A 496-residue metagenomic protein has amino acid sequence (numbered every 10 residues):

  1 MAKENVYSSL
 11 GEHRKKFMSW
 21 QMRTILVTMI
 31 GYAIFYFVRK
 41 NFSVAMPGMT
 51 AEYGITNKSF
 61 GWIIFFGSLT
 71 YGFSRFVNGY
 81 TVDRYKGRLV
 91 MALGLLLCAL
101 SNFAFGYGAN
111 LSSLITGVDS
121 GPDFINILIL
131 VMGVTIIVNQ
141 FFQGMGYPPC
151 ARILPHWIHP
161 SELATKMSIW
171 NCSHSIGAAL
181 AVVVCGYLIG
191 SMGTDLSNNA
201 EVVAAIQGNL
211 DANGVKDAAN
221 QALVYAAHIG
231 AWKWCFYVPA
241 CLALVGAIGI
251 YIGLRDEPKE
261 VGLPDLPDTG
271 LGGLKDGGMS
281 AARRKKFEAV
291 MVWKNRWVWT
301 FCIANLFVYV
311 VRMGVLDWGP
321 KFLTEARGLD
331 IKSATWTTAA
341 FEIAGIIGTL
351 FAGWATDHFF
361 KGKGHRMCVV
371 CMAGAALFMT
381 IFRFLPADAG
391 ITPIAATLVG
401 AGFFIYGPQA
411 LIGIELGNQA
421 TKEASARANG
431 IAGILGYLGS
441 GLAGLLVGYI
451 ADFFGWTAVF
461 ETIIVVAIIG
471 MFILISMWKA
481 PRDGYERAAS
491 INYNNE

Functional and structural regions predicted by a protein language model:
Y7-M18, E260-T300, N492-E496: Juxtamembrane intracellular "pre-TM" segments in multi-pass secondary transporters
K40, S68-F76, A178-A179, E342-L350 (+1 more regions): Residue-level signature of mid-helix packing/kink "hotspots" within the transmembrane helices of 12-pass Major
F42-M46, N295-L350, Q409, G444: Extracytoplasmic gate region of multi-pass secondary transporters
R84-L95, H358-M372: Cytoplasmic membrane-interface "Motif A"-like loop-to-helix N-cap segments of 12-TM Major Facilitator Superfamily
L96-I125, A373-A387: C-terminal ends and interior cores of transmembrane alpha-helices in multi-pass membrane transporters/permeases
T135-H174: Cytoplasmic helix-loop-helix junction between adjacent transmembrane helices in 12-TM secondary transporters
T165-G193, G345, G433-A443: Glycine-rich segments within core transmembrane alpha-helices of 12-TM secondary carriers
G362-I412: C-terminal transmembrane helical hairpin of 12-TM major facilitator-type secondary transporters
